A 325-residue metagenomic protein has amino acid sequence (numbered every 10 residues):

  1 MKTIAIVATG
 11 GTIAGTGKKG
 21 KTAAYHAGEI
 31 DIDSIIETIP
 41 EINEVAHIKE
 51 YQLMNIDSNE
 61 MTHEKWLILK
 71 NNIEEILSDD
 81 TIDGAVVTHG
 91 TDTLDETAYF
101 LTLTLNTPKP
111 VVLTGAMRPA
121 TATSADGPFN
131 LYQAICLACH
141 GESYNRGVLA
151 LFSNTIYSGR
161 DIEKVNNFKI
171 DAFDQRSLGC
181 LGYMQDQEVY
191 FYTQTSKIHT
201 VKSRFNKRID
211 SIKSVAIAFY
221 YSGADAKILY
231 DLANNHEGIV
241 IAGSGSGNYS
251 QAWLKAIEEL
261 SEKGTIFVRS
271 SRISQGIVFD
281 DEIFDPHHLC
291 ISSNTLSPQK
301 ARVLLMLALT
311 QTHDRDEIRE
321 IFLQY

Functional and structural regions predicted by a protein language model:
M1-E75, K255, Q275: ATP/NTP phosphate-donor binding region
K2, V7-G11, K19, D31-I42 (+2 more regions): Accessory alpha-helical/coil subdomains and C-terminal extensions that flank or cap enzyme catalytic cores
V7-T9, V87-H89, V112-G115, L149-S153 (+3 more regions): Short beta-strand segments
D79-L94, N235-S246: Short acidic, glycine-rich surface-loop motifs adjacent to enzyme active sites
I82, T107-P110, E262-F267: A short helix->loop->beta-strand "cap" motif at the edges of active sites that frequently abuts
V87-K109, Y249-E258: Short Gly/Thr/Asp-enriched flexible loops that form oxyanion-binding sites at enzyme active sites
L113-Q185: Internal gly/pro-rich beta-alpha loop/helix module that stabilizes soluble enzyme cofactors or their anionic handles
S246-Y325: C-terminal non-catalytic interaction/assembly regions of soluble proteins
